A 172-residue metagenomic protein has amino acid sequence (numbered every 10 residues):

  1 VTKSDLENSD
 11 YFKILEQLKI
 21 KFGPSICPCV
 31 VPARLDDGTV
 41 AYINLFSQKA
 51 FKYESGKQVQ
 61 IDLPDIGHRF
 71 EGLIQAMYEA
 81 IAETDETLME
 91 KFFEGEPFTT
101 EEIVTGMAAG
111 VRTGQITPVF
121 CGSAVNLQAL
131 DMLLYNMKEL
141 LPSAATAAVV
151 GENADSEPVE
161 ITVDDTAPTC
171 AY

Functional and structural regions predicted by a protein language model:
V1-Y172: Structural and coupling elements of P-loop NTPases
